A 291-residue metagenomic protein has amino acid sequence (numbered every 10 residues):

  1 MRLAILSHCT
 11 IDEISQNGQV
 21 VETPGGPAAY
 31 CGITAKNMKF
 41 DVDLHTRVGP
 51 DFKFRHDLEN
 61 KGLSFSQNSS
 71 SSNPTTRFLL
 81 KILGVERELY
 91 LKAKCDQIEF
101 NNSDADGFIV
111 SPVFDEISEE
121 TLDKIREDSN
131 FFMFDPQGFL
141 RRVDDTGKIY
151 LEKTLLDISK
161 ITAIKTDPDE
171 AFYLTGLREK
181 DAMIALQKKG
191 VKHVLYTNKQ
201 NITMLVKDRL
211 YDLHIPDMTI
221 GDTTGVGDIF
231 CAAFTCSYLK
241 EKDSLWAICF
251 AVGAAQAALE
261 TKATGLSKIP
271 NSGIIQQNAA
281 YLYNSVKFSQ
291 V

Functional and structural regions predicted by a protein language model:
R2, I11-E22, N37-M133, Q276-V291: Conserved N-terminal subdomain of the carbohydrate kinase-like
S7-C9, I229: Active-site metal-binding loops of divalent metal-dependent hydrolases
N17-T23, G147-I149, K180, M218: Short glycine-enriched, charge-decorated loop/helix-capping segments at active-site entrances that position
V20-I33: Short catalytic helix/loop segments, enriched in acidic residues and glycine and frequently bearing histidine
G32-D41, S237-K240: Alpha-helix C-terminal capping segments
A35, D167, G227: Short, conserved phosphate/pyrophosphate- and ester-handling motifs at nucleotide-, phospho-/glycolipid
R141-D212: Conserved phosphate/ATP/ADP-binding segment of small-molecule kinases
H193, P216-V286: Conserved post-catalytic alpha-helical subdomain immediately downstream of the catalytic base and nucleotide-binding
